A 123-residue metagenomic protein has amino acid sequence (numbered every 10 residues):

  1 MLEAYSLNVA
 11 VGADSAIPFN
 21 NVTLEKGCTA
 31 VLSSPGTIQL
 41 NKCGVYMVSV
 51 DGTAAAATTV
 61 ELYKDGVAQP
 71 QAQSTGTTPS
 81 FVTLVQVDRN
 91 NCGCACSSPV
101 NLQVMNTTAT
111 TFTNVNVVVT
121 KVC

Functional and structural regions predicted by a protein language model:
M1-C123: Extracellular jelly-roll beta-sandwich "head" domains, especially the C-terminal globular C1q domain
